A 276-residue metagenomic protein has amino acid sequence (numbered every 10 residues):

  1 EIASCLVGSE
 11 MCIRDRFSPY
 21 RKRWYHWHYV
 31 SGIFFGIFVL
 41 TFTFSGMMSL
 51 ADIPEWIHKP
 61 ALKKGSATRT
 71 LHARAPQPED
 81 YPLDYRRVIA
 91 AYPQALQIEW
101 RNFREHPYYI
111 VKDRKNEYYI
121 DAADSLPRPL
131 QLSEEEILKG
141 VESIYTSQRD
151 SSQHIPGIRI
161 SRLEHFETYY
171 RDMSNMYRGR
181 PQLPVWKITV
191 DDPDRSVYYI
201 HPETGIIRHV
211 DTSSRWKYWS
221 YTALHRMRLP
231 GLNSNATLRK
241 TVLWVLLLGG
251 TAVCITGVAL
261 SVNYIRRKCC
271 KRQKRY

Functional and structural regions predicted by a protein language model:
E1-G8, C12-I13: Single conserved hydrophobic/aromatic residue that forms the stacking wall/gate of nucleotide- or nucleobase-binding
S9-E10, N233-K271: Cysteine/selenocysteine-centered motifs that mediate thiol-based redox chemistry or coordinate metal-sulfur cofactors
E10, R14-W24, K63-T70: Juxtamembrane inter-helical linkers in multi-pass membrane proteins
Y25-L50: Internal/C-terminal transmembrane anchor helices
S49-H72: Alpha-helical transmembrane signal-anchor/signal-peptide segments
E105-P184: Membrane-proximal low-complexity regions enriched in glycine and acidic/polar residues
F166-S213: Extracytoplasmic/lumenal ectodomains and periplasmic regions of secretory and membrane proteins
G205-L243: Short, aromatic-rich amphipathic segments at membrane interfaces that lie adjacent to a transmembrane helix or signal
